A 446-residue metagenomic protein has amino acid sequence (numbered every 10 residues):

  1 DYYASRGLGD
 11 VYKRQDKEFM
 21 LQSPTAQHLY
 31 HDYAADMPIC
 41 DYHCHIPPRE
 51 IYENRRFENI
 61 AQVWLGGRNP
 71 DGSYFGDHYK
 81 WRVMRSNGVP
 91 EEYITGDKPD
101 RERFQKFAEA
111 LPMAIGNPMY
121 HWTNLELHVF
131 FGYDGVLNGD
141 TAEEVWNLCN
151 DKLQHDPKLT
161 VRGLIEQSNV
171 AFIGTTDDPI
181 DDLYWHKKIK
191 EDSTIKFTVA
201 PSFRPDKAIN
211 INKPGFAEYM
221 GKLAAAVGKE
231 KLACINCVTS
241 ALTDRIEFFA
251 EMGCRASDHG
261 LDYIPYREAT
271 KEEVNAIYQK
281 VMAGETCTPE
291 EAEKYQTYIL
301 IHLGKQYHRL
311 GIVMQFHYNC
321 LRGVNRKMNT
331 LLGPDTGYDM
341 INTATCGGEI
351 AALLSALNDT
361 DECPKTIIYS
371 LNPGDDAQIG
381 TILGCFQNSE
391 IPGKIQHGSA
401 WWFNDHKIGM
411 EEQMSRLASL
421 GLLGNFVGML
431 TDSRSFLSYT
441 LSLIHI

Functional and structural regions predicted by a protein language model:
D1-Y12, I444-H445: Single conserved hydrophobic/aromatic residue that forms the stacking wall/gate of nucleotide- or nucleobase-binding
D10-P99: An N-terminal structural lobe/cap that precedes and organizes the functional/catalytic core across diverse proteins
H28-H31, L153-E166, D182-T198, E218-K365 (+2 more regions): Histidine/acidic residue-rich metal-binding segments in metalloenzymes
C40-Y42, G174-T175, V199-P205, S257-H259 (+4 more regions): Hydrophobic faces of well-ordered beta-strands that scaffold small-molecule active sites in alpha/beta enzyme cores
H43-P47, H317, H445: Histidine-centered divalent metal-coordination motifs
R49, Q315-N319, I367-L371, H397-A400 (+1 more regions): Short acidic/histidine-rich active-site segments
I60-E191, T239-R255: Alpha-helical scaffold segments that flank or form the walls of functional sites
P179, P205-K207, L261-Y263, C320-V324 (+3 more regions): Active-site-proximal loop/turn and secondary-structure-junction residues that shape catalytic pockets, frequently
